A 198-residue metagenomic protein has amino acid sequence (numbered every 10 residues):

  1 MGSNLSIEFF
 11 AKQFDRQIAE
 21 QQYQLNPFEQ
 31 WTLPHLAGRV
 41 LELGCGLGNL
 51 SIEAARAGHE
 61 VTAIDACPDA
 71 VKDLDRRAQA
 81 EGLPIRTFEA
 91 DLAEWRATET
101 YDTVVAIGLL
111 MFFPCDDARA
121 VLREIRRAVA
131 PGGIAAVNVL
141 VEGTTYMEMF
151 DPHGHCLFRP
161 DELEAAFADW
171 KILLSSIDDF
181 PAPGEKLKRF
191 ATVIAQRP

Functional and structural regions predicted by a protein language model:
M1-A37, G46-E99, F113-A120, I134-P198: Class I (Rossmann-like) S-adenosyl-L-methionine-dependent methyltransferase catalytic domain, capturing the SAM-binding
E42: Class I SAM-dependent methyltransferase core
V105: A conserved beta-strand element that flanks and buttresses the S-adenosyl-L-methionine
G108-L109: Short catalytic micro-motifs in class I SAM-dependent methyltransferases
R119-P131: A short glycine-rich, Lys/Arg-flanked "PGG" loop and its adjoining helix->strand segment in the class I
